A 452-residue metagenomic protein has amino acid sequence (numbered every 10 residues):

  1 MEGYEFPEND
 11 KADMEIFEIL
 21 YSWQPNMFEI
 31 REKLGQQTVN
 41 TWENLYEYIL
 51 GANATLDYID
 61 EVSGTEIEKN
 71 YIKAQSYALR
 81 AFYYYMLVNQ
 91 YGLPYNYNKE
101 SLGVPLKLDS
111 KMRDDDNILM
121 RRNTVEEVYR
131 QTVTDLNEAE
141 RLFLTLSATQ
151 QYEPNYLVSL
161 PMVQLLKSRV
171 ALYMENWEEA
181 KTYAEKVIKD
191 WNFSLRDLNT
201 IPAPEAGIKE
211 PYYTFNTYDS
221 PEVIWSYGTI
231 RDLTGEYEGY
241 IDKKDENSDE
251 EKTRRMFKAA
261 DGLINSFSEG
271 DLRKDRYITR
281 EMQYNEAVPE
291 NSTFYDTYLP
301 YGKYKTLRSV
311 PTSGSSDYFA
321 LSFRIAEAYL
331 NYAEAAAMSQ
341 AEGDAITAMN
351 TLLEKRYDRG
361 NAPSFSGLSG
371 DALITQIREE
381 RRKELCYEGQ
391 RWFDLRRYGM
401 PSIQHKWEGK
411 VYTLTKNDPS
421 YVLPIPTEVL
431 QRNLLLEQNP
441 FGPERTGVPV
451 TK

Functional and structural regions predicted by a protein language model:
M1-E2, E437-K452: Acidic, glycine-rich segments characteristic of secretory precursors and extracytoplasmic regions
I16-Y91, L119, N123-E126, R141-L144 (+2 more regions): Conserved, well-structured interaction surfaces
I49-A52, Y129, L136, A184 (+2 more regions): Inward-facing hydrophobic residues that define packing positions of alpha-helical scaffold repeats
K181-I325, P363, I374, E384 (+5 more regions): Hydrophobic-face positions in mid-chain alpha helices that act as interaction patches
